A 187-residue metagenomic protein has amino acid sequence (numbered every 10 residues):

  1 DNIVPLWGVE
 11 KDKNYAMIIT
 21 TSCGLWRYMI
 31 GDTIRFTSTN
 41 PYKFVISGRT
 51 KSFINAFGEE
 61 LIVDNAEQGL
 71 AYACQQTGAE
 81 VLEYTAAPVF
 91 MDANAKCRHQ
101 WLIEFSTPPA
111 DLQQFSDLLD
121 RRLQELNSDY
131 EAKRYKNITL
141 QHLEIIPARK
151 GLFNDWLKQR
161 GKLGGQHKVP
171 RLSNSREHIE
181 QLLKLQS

Functional and structural regions predicted by a protein language model:
D1-S187: Active-site glycine/GP-rich loop and adjacent strand/helix microenvironment that borders small-molecule binding pockets
